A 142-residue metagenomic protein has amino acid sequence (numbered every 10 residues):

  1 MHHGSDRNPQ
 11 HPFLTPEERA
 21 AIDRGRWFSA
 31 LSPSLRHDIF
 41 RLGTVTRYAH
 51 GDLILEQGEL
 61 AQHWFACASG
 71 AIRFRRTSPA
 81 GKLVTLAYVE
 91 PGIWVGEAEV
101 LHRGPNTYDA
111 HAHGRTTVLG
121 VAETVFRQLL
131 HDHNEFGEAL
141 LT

Functional and structural regions predicted by a protein language model:
M1-H50, E99-V100: Cyclic nucleotide-binding regulatory module and flanking cytosolic helices
S29, T46, L53, F65 (+3 more regions): Residues that recognize and position ribonucleotide moieties
L35, A87-T142: Cyclic-nucleotide recognition modules
F40-R41, E59-A61: Short, small/polar residue-rich loop motifs at catalytic or cofactor-binding pockets
G51, Q62-R75, P91-G92: Glycine- and acidic-residue-biased ligand/ion/polar-headgroup-sensing regions
L53-E59: Short phosphate-coordinating micro-motif centered on Lys-Gly-acidic
P79-L86: Short alpha-helix-to-loop micro-motif enriched in aromatics/charged/Gly
